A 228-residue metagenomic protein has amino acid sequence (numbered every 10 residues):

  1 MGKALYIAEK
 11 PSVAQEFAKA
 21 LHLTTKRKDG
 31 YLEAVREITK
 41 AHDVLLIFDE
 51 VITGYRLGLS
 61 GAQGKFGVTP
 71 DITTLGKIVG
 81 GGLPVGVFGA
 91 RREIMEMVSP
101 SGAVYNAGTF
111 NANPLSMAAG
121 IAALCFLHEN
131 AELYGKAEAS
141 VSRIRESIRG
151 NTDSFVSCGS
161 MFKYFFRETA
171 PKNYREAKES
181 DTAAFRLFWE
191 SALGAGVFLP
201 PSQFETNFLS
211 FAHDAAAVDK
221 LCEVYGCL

Functional and structural regions predicted by a protein language model:
M1-E33: Toprim catalytic domain recognition across nucleic-acid enzymes
L32-L228: Conserved N-terminal phosphate-binding loop of PLP-dependent enzymes in the Aspartate aminotransferase
